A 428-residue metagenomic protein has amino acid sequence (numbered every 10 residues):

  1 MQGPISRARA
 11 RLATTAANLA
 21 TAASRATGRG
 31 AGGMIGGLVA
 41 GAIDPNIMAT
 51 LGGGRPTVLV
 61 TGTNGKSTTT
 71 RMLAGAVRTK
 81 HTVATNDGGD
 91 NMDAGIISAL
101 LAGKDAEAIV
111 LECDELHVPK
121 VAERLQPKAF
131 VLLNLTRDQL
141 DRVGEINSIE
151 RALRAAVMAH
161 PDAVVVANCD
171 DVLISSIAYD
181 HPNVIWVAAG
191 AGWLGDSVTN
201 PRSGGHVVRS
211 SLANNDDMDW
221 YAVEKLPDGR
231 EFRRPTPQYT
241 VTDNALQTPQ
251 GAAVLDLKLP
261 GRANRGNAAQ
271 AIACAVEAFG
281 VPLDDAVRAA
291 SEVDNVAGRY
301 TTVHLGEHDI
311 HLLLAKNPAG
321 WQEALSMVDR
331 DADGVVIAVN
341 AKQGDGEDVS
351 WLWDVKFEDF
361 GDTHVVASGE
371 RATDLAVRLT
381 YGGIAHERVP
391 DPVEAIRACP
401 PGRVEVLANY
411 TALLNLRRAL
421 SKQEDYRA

Functional and structural regions predicted by a protein language model:
M1-G37, G53, V276-L283, R288-A428: ATP-dependent carboxylate-amine ligase
Q2-A188, W193-R202: Phosphate-binding loop of NTP-binding sites
Q2-S6, I185-P318: Adenine nucleotide phosphate-binding catalytic loops in nucleotide-utilizing enzymes
N46-G75, D256-K258, A275-V276, V287 (+2 more regions): A short, flexible N-terminal coil/short beta segment enriched in small residues
T70-A74, I272, A376, R417: A generic structural signal for short, well-ordered alpha-helical segments in conserved domains
L73, V77, I96-L100, A268-A278 (+1 more regions): Buried hydrophobic packing segments
G95, K120-V121, D141-R142, S175-A178 (+6 more regions): Short glycine-/acidic-enriched loop or helix-start segments at secondary-structure transitions that form or flank
E112, L133, V166, N267 (+3 more regions): Residue-level signal for inorganic ion chemistry
